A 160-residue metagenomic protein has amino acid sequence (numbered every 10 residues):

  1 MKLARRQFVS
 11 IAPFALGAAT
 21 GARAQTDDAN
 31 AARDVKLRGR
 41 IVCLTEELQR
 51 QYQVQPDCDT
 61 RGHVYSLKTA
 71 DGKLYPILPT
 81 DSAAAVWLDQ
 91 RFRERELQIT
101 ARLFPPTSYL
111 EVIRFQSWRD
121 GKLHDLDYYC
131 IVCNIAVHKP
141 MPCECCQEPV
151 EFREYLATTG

Functional and structural regions predicted by a protein language model:
M1-A15: N-terminal secretory signal peptides and thylakoid transit peptides that target proteins across membranes
A32-D59: Structural detector for short beta-strands of small beta-barrel domains
L37-I41, E94-L103: OB-fold and OB-like beta-barrel modules that bind single-stranded nucleic acids
Q55-I77: OB-fold (S1/OB) nucleic-acid-binding surfaces
A83-Q98: Short nucleic-acid-contacting surface segments enriched for D/E, G, S/T with interspersed K/R
F104-L123: OB-fold/S1-family single-stranded nucleic acid-binding modules
I131-V132, E144-C145: Short, cysteine/histidine-rich loop/knuckle motifs that typically chelate Zn2+
Q147-A157: Short Cys/His-rich micro-motifs in 6-15 aa windows
